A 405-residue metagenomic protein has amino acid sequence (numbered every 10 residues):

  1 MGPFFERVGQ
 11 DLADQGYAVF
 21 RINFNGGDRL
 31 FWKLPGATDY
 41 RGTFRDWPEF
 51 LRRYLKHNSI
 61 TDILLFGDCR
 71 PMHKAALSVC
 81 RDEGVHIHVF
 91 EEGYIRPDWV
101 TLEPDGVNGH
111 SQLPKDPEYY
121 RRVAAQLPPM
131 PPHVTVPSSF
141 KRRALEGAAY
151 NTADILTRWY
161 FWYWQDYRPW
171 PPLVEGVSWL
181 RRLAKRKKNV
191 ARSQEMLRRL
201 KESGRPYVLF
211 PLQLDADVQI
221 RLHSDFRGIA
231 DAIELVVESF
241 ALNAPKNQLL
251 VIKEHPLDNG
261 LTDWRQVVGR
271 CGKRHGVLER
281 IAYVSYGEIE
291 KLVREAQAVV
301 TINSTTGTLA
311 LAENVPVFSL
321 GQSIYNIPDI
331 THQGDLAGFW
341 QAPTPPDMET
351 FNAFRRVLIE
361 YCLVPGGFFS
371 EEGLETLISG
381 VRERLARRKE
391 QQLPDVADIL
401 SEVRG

Functional and structural regions predicted by a protein language model:
M1-N25: N-terminal subdomain of nucleotide-sugar transferases
G2-F4, F24-Y120: Active-site and donor-binding regions of nucleotide-sugar-utilizing enzymes
V8, Q15, F161-V267: Conserved catalytic-core segment of nucleotide-activated headgroup transferases in glycan assembly
G42-N58, P256, L261-T306, A312: Donor nucleotide-activated moiety binding/catalytic core segment of transferases that use nucleotide-activated donors
D62-M72, S285-T331: A donor-sugar binding/catalytic signature common to diverse glycosyltransferases and related nucleotide-sugar
D82-I87, Q248, N314-V315: A short helix->loop->beta-strand "cap" motif at the edges of active sites that frequently abuts
H88-R186: Catalytic core of nucleotide-activated saccharide and alditol-phosphate transferases
P114-R158, D329-G405: Leloir-type glycosyltransferase catalytic cores
